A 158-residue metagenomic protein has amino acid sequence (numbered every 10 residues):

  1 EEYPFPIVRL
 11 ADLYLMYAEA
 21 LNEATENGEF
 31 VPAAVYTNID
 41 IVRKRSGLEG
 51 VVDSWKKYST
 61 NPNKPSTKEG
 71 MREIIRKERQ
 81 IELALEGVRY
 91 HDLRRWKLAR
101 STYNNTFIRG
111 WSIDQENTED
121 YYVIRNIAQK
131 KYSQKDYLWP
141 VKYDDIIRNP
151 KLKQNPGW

Functional and structural regions predicted by a protein language model:
E1-W158: Acidic/polar-rich alpha-helix caps and helix-coil junctions
